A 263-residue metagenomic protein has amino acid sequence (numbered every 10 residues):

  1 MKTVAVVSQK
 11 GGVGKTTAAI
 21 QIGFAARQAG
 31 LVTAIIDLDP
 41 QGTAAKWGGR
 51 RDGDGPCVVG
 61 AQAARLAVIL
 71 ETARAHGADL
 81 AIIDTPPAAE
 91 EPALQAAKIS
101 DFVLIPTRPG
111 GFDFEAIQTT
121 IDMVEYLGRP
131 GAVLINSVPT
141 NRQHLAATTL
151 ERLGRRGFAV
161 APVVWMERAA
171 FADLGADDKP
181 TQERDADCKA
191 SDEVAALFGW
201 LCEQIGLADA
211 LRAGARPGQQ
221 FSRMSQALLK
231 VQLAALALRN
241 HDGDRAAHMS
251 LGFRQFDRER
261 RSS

Functional and structural regions predicted by a protein language model:
T3-Q9, V13, F24-Q95, H144-L145 (+2 more regions): P-loop/Walker-type NTP enzyme "switch/lid" segment
A18: Hydrophobic positions on the alpha1 helix immediately C-terminal to the Walker A/P-loop
I35, I83, I105, V133-I135: Structural beta-sheet core signal
I99-Q118, P139-R142: Conserved Switch II/interswitch segment of TRAFAC-class P-loop GTPases
R108, A132-A146, V163-L174, A186: G-domain G4 guanine-recognition motif of GTPases
F114-T140: Conserved C-terminal guanine-recognition region of P-loop GTPase G domains, centered on the G4
E151-K179: Beta-strand-loop-alpha "switch" segments that mediate conformational coupling across diverse proteins
A213-S263: P-loop NTP-binding site
